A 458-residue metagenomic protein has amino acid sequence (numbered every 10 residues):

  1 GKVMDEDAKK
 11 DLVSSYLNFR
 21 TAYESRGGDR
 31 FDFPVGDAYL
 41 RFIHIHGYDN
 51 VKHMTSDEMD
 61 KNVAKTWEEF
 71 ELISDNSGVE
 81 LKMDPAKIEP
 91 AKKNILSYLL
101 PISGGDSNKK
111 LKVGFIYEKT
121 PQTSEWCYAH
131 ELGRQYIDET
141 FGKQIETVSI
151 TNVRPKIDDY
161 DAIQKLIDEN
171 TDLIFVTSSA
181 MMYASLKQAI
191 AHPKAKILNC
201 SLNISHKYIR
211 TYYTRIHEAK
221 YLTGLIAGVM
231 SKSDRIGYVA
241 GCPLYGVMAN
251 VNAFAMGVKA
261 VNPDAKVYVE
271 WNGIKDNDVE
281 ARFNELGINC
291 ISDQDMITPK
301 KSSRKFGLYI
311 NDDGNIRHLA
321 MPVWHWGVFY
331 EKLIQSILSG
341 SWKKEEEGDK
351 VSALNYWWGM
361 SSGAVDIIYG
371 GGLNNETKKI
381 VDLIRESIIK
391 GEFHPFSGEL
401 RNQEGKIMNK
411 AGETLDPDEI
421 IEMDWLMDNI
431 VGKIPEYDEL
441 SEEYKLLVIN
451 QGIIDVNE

Functional and structural regions predicted by a protein language model:
G1-G36, K52-T55: C-terminal regulatory/interaction module of P-loop NTP-utilizing enzymes
E6, Y16, M54, N76 (+2 more regions): Compositionally biased, intrinsically disordered low-complexity segments
D11, S15-N18, A22, N62-E69 (+4 more regions): Charge-rich, solvent-exposed alpha-helical interaction surfaces
F31, M59, H217-K220: Generic alpha-helix initiation/capping and coil-helix boundary signal
A38-K52, P85-E458: A residue-level marker of the well-folded mature domains of exported/periplasmic proteins
V51-V79: ATP/Mg2+ or Mg2+-diphosphate-binding catalytic cores that bind nucleotide phosphates or diphosphates via glycine-rich
S77, L81, D349-K350: Low-complexity, polar-biased intrinsically disordered regions enriched in Pro/Ser/Thr/Gly
